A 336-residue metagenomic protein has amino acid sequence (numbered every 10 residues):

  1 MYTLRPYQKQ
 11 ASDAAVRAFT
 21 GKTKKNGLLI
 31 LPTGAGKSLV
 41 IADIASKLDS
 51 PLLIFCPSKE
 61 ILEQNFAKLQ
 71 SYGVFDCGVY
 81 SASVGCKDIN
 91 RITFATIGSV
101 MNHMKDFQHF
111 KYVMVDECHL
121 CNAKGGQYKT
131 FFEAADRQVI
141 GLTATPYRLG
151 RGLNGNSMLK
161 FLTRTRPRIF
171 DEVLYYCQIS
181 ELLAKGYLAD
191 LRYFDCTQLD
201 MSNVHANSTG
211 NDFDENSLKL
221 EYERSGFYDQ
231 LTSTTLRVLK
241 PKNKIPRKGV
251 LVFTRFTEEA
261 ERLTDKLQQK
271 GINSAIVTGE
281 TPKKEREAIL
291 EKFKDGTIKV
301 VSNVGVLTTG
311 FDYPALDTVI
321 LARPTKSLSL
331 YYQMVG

Functional and structural regions predicted by a protein language model:
M1-I30: Conserved pre-motif I regulatory segment
T33, L39-S71, R255-E258: Conserved Walker A/P-loop ATP-binding site and its immediately adjacent core in helicase/helicase-like ATPase domains
E63, G78-D88, L251, A260-D265 (+1 more regions): Conserved helicase ATPase core of P-loop NTP-dependent helicases/translocases
L69-M104: Inter-Walker segment of RecA-like/P-loop motor cores
I92-T130, N303-G305: Conserved RecA-like ASCE ATPase "motif II neighborhood" in helicase/translocase motors
L120-R192: Post-DEXD/H (motif II) to motif III coupling segment of the RecA-like Helicase ATP-binding lobe
R168-L251: Conserved interdomain linker/interface between the two RecA-like ATPase lobes of SF2 helicase motors
K326-G336: Conserved SF2 helicase motif VI
